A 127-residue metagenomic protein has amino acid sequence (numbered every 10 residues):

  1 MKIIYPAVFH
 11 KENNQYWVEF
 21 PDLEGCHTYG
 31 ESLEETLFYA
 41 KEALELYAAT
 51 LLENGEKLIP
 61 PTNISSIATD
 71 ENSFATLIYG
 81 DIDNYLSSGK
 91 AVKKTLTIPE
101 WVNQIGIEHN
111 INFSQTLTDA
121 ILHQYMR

Functional and structural regions predicted by a protein language model:
M1-N14, E19, I105: N-terminal segment of the canonical double-stranded RNA-binding domain
K2-I4, E45-H109, Q115-H123, R127: Short, charged, surface-exposed hinge/linker loops at domain edges that act as mobile lids or interdomain connectors
P21, E31, E108: Surface loops and adjacent helix of pleckstrin homology
P21-E24, P99: Short, proline-centered helix/strand-breaking motifs
L23, K41, N110: ATP/adenylate-binding site constellation spanning eukaryotic-like Ser/Thr protein kinases, ABC-transporter
E24-E34: A short, exposed loop/beta-hairpin motif centered on an aromatic-Gly-Thr core
S32, N112-F113: Residues that mark the N-terminal boundary/hinge immediately upstream of a DNA-recognition element
S32-A49: A short, charged, amphipathic alpha-helix used as a generic interaction element across diverse proteins
